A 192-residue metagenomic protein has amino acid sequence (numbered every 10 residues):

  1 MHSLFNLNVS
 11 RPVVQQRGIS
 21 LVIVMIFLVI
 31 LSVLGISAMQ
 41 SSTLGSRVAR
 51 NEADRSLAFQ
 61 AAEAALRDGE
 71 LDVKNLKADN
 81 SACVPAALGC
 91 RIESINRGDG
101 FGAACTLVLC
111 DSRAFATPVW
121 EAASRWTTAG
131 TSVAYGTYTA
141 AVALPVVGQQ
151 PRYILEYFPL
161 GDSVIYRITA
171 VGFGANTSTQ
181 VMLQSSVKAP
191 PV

Functional and structural regions predicted by a protein language model:
H2-V24, L28-V192: Terminal alpha-helical segments
